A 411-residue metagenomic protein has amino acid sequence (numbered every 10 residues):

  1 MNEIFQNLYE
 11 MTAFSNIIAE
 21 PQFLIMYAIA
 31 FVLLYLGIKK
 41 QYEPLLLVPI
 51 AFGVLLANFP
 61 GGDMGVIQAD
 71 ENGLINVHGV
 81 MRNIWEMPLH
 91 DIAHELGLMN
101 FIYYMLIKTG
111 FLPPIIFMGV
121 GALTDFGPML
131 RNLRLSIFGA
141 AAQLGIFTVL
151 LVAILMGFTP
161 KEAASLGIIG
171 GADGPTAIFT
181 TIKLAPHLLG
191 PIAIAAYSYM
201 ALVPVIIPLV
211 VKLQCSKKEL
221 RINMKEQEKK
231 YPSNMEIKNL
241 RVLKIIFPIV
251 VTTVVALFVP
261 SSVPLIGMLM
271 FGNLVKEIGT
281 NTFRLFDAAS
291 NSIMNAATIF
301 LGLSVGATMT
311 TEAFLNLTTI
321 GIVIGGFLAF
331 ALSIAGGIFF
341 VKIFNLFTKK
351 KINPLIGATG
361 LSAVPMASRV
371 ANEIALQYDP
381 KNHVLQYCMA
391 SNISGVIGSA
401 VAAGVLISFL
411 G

Functional and structural regions predicted by a protein language model:
M1-I75, G79-W85, H94: N-terminal alpha-helical transmembrane segments of multi-pass membrane transport and channel/translocase proteins
K39-L47, V66-I67, I102, L123-F138 (+4 more regions): Interfacial helix-loop-helix linkers and transmembrane-helix boundary segments in multi-pass membrane proteins
M105-T109, F117-L123, I137-T148, F158-L188 (+2 more regions): Alpha-helical membrane segments and immediately flanking helix-loop junctions that form or couple to the substrate/ion
M129-L150, T310-G337, C388, N392: Entry/N-cap segments of selected transmembrane alpha helices and their immediately preceding amphipathic helices
L151-P160, I192-Q227, G336-K349, S394-G411: Juxtamembrane and boundary regions of transmembrane helices in multi-pass small-molecule transporters and channels
H187-V205, G325-S333, I356-T359: Alpha-helical transmembrane segments
S198-T280: Membrane-embedded hairpin module used as a gating/binding unit in multi-pass transport and secretion proteins
V251-G337: Transmembrane helical segments that form the transport core of multi-pass membrane transport proteins
